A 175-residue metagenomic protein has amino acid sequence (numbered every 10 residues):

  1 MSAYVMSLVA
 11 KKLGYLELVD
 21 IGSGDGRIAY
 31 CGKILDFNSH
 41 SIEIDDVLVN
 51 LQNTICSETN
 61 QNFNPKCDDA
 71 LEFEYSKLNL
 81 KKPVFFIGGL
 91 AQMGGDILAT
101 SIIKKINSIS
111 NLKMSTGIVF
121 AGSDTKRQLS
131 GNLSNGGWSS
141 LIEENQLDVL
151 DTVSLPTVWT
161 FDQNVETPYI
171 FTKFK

Functional and structural regions predicted by a protein language model:
M1-L13: S-adenosyl-L-methionine
Y15-G24: Conserved class I S-adenosyl-L-methionine
G26-Y30: Glycine-rich SAM-binding Motif I of class I
N38-E43: Conserved SAM-binding motif I beta-strand of class I
V49-N50: Short alpha-helix immediately C-terminal to the canonical SAM-binding loop
N53-L80: S-adenosyl-L-methionine
K82-L98: A short SAM/SAH-binding and catalytic strip from SAM-dependent methyltransferases
D96-E166: C-terminal substrate-binding/active-site "lid" region of AdoMet-derived donor-dependent transferases
